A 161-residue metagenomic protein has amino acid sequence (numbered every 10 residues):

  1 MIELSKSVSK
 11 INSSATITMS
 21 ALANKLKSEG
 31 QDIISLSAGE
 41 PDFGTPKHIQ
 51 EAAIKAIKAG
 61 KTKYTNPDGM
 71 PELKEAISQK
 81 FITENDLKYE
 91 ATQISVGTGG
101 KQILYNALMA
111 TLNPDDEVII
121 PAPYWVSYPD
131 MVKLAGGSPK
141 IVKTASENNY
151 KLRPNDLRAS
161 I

Functional and structural regions predicted by a protein language model:
I2-G99, N106: N-terminal small-domain helix-loop-helix segment of the aminotransferase-like
K61-I161: Conserved core of the PLP fold type I
